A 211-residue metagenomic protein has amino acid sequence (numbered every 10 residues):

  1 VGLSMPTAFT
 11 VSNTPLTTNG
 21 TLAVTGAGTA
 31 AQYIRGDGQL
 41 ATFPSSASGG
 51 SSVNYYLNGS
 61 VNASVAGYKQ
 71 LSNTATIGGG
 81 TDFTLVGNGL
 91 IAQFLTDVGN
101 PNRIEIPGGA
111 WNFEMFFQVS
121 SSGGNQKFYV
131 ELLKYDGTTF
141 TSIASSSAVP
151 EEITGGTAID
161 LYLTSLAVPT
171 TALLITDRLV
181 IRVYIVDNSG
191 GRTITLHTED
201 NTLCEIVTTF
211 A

Functional and structural regions predicted by a protein language model:
V1-Y56, Y68-G80: Surface-exposed, low-helix, low-complexity loop/repeat segments of extracellular attachment proteins
T17-V24, D37-A41, S45-S48, A167-V168 (+2 more regions): Short, low-complexity N-terminal tether/leader segments at secretion or assembly junctions of large, surface-exposed
L40-T42, F140, A158: Tryptophan-centered short beta-strand motifs
G50-R103, G108-A110, E114-S120, R178-A211: Proprotein-processing/basic-patch segments
G108-G109, G123-V130: Short coil-to-beta strand junction motifs in C2/discoidin
V130-D136: Conserved aromatic beta-strand anchor motif in extracellular beta-sandwich/beta-rich domains
T138-S147: Surface-exposed loop/edge segments in extracytoplasmic proteins
P150-N188: Short, surface-exposed tryptophan/glycine-enriched loops that mediate extracellular molecular recognition
